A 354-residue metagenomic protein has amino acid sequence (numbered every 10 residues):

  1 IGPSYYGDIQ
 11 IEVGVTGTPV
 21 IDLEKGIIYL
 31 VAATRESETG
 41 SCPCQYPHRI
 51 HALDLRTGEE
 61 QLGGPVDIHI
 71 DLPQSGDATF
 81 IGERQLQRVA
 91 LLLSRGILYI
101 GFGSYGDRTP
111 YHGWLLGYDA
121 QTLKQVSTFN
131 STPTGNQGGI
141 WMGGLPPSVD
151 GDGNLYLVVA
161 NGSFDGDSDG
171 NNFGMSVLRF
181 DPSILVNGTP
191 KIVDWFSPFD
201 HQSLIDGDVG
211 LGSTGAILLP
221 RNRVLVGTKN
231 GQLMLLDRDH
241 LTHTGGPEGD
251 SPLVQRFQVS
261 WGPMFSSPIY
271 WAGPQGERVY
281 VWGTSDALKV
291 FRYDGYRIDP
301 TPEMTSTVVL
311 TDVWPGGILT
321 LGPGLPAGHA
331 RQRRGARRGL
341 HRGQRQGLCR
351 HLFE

Functional and structural regions predicted by a protein language model:
I1, Q61, P252-R256, E303 (+1 more regions): Local beta-strand/beta-hairpin segments that build beta-sheet-rich folds
I1-T242, F265-A272, R278-F291, G317 (+1 more regions): Mobile, glycine-rich extracellular loop/lid and propeptide segments that shape or gate substrate/ligand access
G58, L123, P190, L241 (+3 more regions): Residue-level signal for glycine
K124, V254-F257, L325: Intrinsically disordered, low-complexity regions enriched in polar/acidic and amide residues
I184, D239-Q258: Surface-exposed, extracytoplasmic segments of Gram-negative outer-membrane nutrient-acquisition systems
V259-P263, R331-R333: A general structural motif
W271, D286-E303, V309-L310: C-terminal, non-catalytic macromolecule-binding modules
D299-E354: Generic long, charged, amphipathic alpha-helical segments
